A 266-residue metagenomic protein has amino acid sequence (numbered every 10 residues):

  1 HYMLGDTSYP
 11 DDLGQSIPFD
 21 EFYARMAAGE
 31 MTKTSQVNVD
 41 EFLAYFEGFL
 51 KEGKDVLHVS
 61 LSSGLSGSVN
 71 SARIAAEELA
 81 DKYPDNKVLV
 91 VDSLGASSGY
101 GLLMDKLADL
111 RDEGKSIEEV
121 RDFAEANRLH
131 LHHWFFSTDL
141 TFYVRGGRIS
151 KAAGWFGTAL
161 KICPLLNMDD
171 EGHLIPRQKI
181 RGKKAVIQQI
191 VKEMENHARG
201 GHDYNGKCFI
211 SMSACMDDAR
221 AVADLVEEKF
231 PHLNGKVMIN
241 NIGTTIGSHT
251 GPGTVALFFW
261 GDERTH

Functional and structural regions predicted by a protein language model:
H1-E41: N-terminal glycine-rich anion-binding loop in soluble enzyme alpha/beta folds
H1-Y9, G64-S68, A72-E77, Y83 (+3 more regions): Mixed-charge interfacial surface used for oligomerization/domain docking and macromolecular partner engagement
S16-F22, F46, L50-K51, E78: A short glycine/small-residue-enriched secondary-structure motif
D20-A27, A44-F46, K184, Q188-Q189: Short alpha-helical interface patches
A27-S63, N70, I74, R121: Glycine-rich phosphate- or other oxyanion-binding loops that anchor nucleotides, phosphorylated ligands
K54-H58, N86-V91: Short, flexible active-site-proximal loops enriched in glycine and acidic residues
